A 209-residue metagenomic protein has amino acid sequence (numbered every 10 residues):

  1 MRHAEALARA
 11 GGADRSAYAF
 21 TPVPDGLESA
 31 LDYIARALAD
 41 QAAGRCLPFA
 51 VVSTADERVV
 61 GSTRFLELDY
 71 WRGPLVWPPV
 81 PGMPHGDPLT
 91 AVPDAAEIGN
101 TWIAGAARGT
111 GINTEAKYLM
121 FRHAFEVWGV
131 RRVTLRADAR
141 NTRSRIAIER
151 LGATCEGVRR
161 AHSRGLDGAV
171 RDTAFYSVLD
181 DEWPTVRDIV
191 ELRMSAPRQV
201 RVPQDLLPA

Functional and structural regions predicted by a protein language model:
M1-T110, H123, D167-A209: GNAT-family acyltransferases
D87-A91, A104-Y118, R131, A139-R145: Conserved glycine-rich acetyl-CoA-binding loop
A116-V127, I148: Conserved kinase catalytic-core helix
E126-R136: Conserved GNAT acetyl-CoA-binding A-motif
R136, T154-G168: Conserved catalytic-core motifs of GNAT/GCN5-like acyltransferases
N141-G157: Conserved active-site alpha-helix within GNAT-family acetyltransferase domains
T142-R145, G165-A169: Acidic pyrophosphate-coordinating catalytic loop
